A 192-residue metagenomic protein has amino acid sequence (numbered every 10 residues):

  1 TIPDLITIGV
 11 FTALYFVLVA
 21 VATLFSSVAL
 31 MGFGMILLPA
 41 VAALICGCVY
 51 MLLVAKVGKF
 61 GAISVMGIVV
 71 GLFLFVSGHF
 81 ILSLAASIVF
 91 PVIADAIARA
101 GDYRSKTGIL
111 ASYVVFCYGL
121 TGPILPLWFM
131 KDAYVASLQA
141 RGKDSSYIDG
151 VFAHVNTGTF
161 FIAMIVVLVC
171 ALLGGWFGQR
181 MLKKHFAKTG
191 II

Functional and structural regions predicted by a protein language model:
T1-G61, V65: Hydrophobic transmembrane alpha-helices
T1-S27, L138-K143, Y147-N156, I162 (+1 more regions): Membrane topogenic helices and adjacent juxtamembrane segments
L5-V10, A40-L44, I63-I68, I81-A85 (+3 more regions): Hydrophobic alpha-helical transmembrane segments
F11-T23, C46, Y50, L74 (+6 more regions): Alpha-helical transmembrane segments of multipass membrane proteins
A22-L30, V57, G61, I81 (+4 more regions): Membrane-interfacial segments
T23-M31, M35, V70-A98: Interfacial aromatic-anchored transmembrane helix boundaries in multi-pass membrane proteins
M35, L110-K183: Membrane-embedded alpha-helical hairpins and interfacial helices in multi-pass inner-membrane proteins
A86-F116: Cytoplasmic juxtamembrane interface segments
